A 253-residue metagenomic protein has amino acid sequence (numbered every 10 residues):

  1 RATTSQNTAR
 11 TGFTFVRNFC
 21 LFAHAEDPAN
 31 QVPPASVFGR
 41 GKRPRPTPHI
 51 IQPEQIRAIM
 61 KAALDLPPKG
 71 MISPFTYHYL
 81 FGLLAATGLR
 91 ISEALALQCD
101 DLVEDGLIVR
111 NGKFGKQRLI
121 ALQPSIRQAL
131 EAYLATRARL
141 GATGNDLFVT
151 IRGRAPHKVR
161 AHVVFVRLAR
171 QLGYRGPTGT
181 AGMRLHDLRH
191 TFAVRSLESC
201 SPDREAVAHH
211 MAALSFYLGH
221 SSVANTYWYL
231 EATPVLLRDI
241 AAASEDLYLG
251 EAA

Functional and structural regions predicted by a protein language model:
R1-A253: Conserved catalytic core of the tyrosine transesterase superfamily
